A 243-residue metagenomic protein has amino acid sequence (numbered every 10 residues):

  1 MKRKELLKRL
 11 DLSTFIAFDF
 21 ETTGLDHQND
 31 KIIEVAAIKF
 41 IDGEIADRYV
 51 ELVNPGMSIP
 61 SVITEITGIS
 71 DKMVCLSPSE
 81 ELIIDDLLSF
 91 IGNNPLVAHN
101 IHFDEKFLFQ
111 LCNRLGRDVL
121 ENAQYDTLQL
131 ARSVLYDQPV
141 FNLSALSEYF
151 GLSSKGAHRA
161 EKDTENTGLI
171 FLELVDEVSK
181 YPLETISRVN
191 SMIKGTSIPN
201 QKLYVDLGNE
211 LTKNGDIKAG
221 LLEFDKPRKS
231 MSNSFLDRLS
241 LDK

Functional and structural regions predicted by a protein language model:
M1-E121, Y136-H158: Conserved non-catalytic scaffold segment of RNase H-like nuclease domains
M1-L10, L172-K243: Acidic two-metal-ion nuclease catalytic site recognized across multiple nuclease folds, prominently DnaQ/RNase D-T
T22-G24, Q129, N166: Short, glycine/acidic-enriched loop or turn micro-motifs at the edges of active sites
E65, Q124-T127, T185-R188: Residue-level recognition of specific faces of alpha-helices
P95-F103, F107-C112, S133, Q138-L207: Acidic, Mg2+-coordinating catalytic module of metal-dependent nucleases/exonucleases that use a two-metal-ion mechanism
D118-A131: Conserved beta-strand -> loop -> alpha-helix junction used to position metal-binding or nucleic-acid-contacting
